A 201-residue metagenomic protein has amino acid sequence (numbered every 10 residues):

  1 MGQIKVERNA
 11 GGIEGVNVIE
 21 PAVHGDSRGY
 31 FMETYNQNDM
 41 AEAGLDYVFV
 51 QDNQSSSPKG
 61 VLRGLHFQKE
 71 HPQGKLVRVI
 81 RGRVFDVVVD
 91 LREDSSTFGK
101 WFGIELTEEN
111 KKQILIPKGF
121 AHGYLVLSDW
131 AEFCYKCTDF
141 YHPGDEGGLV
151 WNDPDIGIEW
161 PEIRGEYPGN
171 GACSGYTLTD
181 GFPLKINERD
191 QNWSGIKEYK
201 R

Functional and structural regions predicted by a protein language model:
M1-E109, S128-W130, C137-R201: Non-catalytic, conserved peripheral segments adjacent to functional cores
V87, I114, H122-L127, Y135: Short beta-strand His + acidic residue motifs that chelate non-heme Fe in jelly-roll/DSBH and cupin folds
